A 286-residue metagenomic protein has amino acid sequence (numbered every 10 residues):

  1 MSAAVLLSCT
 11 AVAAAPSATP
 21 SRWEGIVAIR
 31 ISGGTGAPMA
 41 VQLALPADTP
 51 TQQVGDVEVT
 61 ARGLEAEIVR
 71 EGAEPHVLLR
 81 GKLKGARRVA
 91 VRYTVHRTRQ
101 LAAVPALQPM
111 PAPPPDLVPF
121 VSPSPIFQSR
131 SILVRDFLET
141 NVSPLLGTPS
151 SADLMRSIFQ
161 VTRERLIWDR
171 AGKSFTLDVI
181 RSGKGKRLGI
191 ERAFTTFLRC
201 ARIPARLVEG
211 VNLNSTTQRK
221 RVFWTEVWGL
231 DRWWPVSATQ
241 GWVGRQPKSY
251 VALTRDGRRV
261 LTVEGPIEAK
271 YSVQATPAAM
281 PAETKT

Functional and structural regions predicted by a protein language model:
M1-T10: Bacterial N-terminal signal peptides
A14, V54-R70, A205-L207, V263-T286: Generic structural motif
A14-L101: Intrinsically disordered, low-complexity N-terminal segments that are enriched in acidic
V57-T60, P105-P114, A238-V243: Short intrinsically disordered coil segments
E71, R88-R181: Acidic low-complexity segments
A90-T94, P204, E226, W233: Residues within well-ordered beta-strands of beta-sheet-rich folds
L146-F223, L230, G244-P247, V251: Active-site neighborhood of thiol-dependent amide/isopeptide-bond enzymes
L213-T286: Active-site rim recognition segments
